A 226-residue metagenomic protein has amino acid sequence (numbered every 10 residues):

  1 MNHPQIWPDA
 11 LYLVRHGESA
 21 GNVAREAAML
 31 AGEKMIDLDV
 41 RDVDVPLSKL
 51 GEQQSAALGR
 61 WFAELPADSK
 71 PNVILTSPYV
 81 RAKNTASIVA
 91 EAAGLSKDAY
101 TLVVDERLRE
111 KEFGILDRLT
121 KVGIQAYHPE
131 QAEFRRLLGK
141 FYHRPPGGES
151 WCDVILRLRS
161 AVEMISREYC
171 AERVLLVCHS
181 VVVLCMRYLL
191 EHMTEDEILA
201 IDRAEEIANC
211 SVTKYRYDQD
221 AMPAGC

Functional and structural regions predicted by a protein language model:
H3-Y12, A20-G21, E26, L50-E133 (+2 more regions): Phosphate-coordination/substrate-recognition cap region in phosphate-metabolizing enzymes
H16, G51, H179: Short, conserved phosphate/pyrophosphate- and ester-handling motifs at nucleotide-, phospho-/glycolipid
E26-D42: A solvent-exposed, charged loop/short amphipathic helix patch at secondary-structure junctions
D37-P46, A132-C152: Short glycine/proline- and acidic residue-enriched helix-loop micro-motifs that form flexible lids or anion-recognition
S48, E52, Y79, W151 (+1 more regions): Amphipathic, non-transmembrane alpha-helical scaffold segments
T76-S77, L156, V177-C178: Short beta-strand scaffold positions
K83, R159-P223: Active-site-adjacent alpha-helix immediately C-terminal to a catalytic or transition-state-stabilizing loop
H143-R167: Internal catalytic-core helix/loop-beta-alpha segment that presents or stabilizes conserved functional determinants
